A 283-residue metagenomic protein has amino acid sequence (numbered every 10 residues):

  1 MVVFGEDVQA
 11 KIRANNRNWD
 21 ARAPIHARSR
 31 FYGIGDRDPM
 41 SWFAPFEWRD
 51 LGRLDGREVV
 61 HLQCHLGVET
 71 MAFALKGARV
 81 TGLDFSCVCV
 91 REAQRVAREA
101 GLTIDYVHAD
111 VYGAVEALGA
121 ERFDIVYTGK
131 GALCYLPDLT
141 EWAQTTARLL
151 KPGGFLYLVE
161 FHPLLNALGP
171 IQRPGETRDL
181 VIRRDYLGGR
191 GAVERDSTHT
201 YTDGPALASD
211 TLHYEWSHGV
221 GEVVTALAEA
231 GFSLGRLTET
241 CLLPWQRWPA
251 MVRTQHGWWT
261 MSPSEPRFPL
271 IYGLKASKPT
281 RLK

Functional and structural regions predicted by a protein language model:
M1-R37: N-terminal, positively charged/glycine-rich alpha-helical extensions of SAM-dependent methyltransferases
F31-E58: Conserved alpha-helix/loop element of class I SAM-dependent methyltransferases that forms part of the SAM/SAH-binding
R57-E116: Class I SAM-dependent methyltransferase SAM/SAH-binding core
E116-V126: A short acidic, Gly/Pro-enriched loop at the edge of an enzyme's catalytic core that lines a small-molecule cofactor
D124-T140: A short SAM/SAH-binding and catalytic strip from SAM-dependent methyltransferases
T140-F155: A short glycine-rich, Lys/Arg-flanked "PGG" loop and its adjoining helix->strand segment in the class I
F155-T200: Conserved class I S-adenosyl-L-methionine
Y214-L237: Short alpha-helix
